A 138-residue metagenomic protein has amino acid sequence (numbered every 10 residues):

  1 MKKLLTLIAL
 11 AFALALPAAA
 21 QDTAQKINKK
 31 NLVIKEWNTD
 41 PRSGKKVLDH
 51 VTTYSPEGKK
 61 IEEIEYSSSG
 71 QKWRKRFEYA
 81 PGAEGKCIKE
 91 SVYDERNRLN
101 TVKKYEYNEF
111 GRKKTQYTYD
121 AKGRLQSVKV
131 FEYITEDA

Functional and structural regions predicted by a protein language model:
M1-L4, Q21: Positively charged n-region of N-terminal signal peptides that target proteins for export
T6-L7, D120: Short amphipathic alpha-helical "recognition" segments used for binding
L7-A15: Bacterial N-terminal signal peptides
L16-A20: Sec/Tat signal peptide C-region and signal peptidase I cleavage site
Q21-A138: Buried hydrophobic residues that stabilize the cores of well-folded domains
